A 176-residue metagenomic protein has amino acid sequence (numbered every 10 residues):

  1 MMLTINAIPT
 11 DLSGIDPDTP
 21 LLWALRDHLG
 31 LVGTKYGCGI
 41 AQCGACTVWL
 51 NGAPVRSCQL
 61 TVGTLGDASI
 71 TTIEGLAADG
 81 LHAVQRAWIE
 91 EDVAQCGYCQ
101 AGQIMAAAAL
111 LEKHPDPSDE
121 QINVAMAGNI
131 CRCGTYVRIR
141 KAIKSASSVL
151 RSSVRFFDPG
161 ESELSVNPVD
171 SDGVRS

Functional and structural regions predicted by a protein language model:
M1-S176: Signature of N-terminal electron-transfer/Fe-S-associated modules in redox systems
